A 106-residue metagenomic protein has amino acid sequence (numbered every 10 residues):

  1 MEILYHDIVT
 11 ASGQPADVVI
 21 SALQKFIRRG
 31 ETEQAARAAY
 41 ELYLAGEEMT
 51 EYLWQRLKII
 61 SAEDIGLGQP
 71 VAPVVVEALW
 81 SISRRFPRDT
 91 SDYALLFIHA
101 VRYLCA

Functional and structural regions predicted by a protein language model:
I3-S12, D17-I20, Q34-A106: C-terminal alpha-helical interaction modules of replication/initiation AAA+ assemblies
Q24: Contiguous beta-strand/loop segments that form the cofactor/metal-binding neighborhood of enzyme cores
